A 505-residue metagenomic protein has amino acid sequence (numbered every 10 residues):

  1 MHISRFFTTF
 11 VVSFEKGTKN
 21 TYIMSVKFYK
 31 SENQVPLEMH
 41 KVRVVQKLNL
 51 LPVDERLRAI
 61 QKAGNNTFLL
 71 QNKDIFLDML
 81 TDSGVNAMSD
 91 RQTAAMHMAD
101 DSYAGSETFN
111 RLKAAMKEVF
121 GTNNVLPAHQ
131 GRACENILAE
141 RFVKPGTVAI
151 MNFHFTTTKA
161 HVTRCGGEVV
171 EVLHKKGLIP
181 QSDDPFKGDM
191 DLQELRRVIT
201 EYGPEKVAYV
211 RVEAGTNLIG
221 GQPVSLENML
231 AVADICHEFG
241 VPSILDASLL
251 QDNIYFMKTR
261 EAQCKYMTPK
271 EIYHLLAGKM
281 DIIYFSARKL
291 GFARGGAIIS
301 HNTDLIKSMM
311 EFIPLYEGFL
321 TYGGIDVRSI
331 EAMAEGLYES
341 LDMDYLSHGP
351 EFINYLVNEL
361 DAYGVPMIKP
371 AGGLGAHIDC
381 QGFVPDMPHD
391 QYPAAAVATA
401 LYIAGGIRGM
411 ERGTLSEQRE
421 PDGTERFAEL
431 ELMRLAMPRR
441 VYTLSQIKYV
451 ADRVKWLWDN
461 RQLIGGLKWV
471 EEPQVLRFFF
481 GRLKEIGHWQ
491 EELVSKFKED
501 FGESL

Functional and structural regions predicted by a protein language model:
T9, S13, K19-Y22, K27: Short, positively charged and aromatic/hydrophobic N-terminal segments
S25-N65, L69-N72, D78-A87, Q92 (+3 more regions): Conserved PLP-enzyme active-site core in the AAT-like
G167-E171, N302-S308, R328, I403-E429: Flexible glycine/proline-rich, aromatic-decorated loop/lid segments
V224, H377-Y392, P421-R426, F478-K484: Short glycine/threonine-rich loop-to-helix capping motif typified by GTGT followed within a few residues by an Asp-Pro
K307, P385-P393, R440-Y449: Short, conserved charged micro-motifs
S340, A404, S416-L505: PLP-dependent enzyme catalytic core of the Aspartate aminotransferase-like
I353-N354, I368-C380: Conserved glycine-rich beta-strand-loop-beta hairpin in the small C-terminal domain of fold type I
